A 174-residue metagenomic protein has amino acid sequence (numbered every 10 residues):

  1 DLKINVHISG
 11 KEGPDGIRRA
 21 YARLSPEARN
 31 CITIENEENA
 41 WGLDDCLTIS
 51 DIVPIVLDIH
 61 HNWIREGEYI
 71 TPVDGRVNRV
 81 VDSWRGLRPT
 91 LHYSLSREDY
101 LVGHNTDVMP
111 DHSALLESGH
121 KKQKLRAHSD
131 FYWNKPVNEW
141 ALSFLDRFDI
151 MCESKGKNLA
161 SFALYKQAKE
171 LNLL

Functional and structural regions predicted by a protein language model:
D1-P54: Active-site acidic/histidine proton-transfer and metal-coordination neighborhood in alpha/beta enzyme cores
I8-E12, N36-A40, I59-W63, L95-D99 (+1 more regions): Active-site-proximal loop/turn and secondary-structure-junction residues that shape catalytic pockets, frequently
R19-A22, L57, G75-N78: Internal, well-ordered alpha-helical scaffold/interface segments that support domain packing or protein-protein contacts
I34, L57, C152: Active-site flanking residues adjacent to catalytic metal/cofactor-binding acidic residues
V53-P54, I64-L174: Histidine-acidic metal/acid-base catalytic patches
